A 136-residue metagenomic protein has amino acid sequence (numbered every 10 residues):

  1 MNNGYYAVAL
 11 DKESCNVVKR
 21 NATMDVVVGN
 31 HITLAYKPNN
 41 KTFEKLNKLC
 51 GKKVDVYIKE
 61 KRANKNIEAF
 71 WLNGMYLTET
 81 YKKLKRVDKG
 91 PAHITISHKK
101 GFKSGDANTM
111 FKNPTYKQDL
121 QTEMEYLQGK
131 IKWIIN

Functional and structural regions predicted by a protein language model:
M1-N136: Histidine-dependent nucleotide/RNA phosphoesterase domain, centered on the 2H-phosphoesterase fold with its duplicated
